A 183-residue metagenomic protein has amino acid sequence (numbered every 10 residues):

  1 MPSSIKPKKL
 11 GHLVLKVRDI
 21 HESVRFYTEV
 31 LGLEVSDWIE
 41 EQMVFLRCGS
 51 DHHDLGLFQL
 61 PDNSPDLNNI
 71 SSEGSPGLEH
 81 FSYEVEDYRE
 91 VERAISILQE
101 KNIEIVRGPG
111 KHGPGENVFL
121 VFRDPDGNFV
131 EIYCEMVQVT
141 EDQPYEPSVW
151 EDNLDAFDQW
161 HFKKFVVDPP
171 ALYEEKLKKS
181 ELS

Functional and structural regions predicted by a protein language model:
M1-S3: A detector for short, charged/polar N-terminal pre-domain segments
I5-K9: A short, Lys/Arg-rich alpha-helix, primarily the initiator
L10-H12, P76-H80: Eukaryotic phosphotyrosine signaling hubs
H12-L15, E34-V35: Mature N-terminal segment immediately following signal peptide/propeptide cleavage in secreted/periplasmic
V17-H21, S82-F129, C134-T140, E146 (+1 more regions): Vicinal oxygen chelate
H21-E34: Amphipathic alpha-helical segments
G32-W38, I105-P109: Short secondary-structure junctions
E34-P76, P114-E116, R123-P125, F129-V137: Conserved short beta-strand elements that form part of the metal-binding/catalytic scaffold of enzyme active sites
